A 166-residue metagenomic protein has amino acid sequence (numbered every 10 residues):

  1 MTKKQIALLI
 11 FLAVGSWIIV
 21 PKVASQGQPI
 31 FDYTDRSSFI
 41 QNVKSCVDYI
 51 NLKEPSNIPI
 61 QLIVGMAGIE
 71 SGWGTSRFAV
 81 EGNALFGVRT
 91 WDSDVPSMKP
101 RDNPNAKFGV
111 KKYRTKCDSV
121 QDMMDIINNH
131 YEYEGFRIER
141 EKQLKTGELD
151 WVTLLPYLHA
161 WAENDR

Functional and structural regions predicted by a protein language model:
T2-V64, I69, W73-R166: Catalytic cores of secreted/periplasmic lytic hydrolases that degrade extracellular macromolecules
